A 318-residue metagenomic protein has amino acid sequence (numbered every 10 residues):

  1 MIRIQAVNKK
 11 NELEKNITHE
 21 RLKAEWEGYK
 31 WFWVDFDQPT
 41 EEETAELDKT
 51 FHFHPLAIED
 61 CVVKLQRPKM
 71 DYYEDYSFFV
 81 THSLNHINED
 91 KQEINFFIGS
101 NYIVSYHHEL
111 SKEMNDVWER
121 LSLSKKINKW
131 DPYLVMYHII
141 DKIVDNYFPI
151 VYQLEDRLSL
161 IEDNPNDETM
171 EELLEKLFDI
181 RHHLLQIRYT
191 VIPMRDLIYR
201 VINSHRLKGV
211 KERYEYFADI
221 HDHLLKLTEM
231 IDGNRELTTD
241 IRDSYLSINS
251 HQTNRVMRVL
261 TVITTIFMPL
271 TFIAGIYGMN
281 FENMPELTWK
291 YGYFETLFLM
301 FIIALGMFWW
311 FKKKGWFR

Functional and structural regions predicted by a protein language model:
M1-V210, Y216-D219, H223-M230, W316-R318: Peripheral, non-transmembrane regulatory/ligand-interaction domains of membrane transport proteins
H52, D222-R318: Hydrophobic alpha-helical transmembrane segments and their immediately adjacent juxtamembrane loops
D167-E168, K211, E236, T271: Non-transmembrane, extramembrane segments of multi-pass ion/lipid transporters
